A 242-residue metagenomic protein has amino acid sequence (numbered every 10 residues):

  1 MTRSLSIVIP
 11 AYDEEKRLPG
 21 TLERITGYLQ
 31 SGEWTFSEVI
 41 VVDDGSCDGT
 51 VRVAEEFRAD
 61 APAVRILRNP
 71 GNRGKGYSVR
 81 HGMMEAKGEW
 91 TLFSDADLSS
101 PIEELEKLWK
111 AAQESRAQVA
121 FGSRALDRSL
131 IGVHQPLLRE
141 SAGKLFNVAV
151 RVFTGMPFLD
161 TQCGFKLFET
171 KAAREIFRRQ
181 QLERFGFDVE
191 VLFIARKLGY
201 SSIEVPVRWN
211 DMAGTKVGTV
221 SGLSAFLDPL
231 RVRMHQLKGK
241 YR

Functional and structural regions predicted by a protein language model:
S4-S6, E38, E190: Cell-envelope/extracellular polymer assembly enzymes that use nucleotide-activated donors
E14-Q30: Short, well-formed alpha-helical segments that are part of the catalytic scaffolds of diverse glycosyltransferases
E14-R17, S46, K75, P101: Donor nucleotide-sugar binding loop of glycosyltransferases
S37-I40, V51-E85: Conserved donor nucleotide-binding strand/loop of the catalytic core
D43-R52, L98: A conserved acidic beta->alpha catalytic loop
N69-E85, W90, I102-F185, D211-V220 (+3 more regions): Acceptor/aglycone-binding surface of glycosyltransferases and processive sugar-polymer synthases
M156-P157, R179-E183, L192-W209: Catalytic donor-sugar/metal-binding loop of nucleotide-sugar-dependent glycosyltransferases
